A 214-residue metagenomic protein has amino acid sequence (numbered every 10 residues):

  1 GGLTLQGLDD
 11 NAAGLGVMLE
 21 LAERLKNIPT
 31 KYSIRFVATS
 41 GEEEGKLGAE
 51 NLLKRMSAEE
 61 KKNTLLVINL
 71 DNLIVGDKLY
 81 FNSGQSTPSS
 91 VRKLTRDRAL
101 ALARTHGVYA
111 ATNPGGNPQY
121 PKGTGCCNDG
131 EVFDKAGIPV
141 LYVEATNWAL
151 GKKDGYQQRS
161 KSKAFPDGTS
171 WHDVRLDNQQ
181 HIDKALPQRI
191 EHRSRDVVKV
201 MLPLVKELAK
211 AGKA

Functional and structural regions predicted by a protein language model:
G1, T64, I68, F165-S170: Short coil-to-beta-strand
G1, V75-L79, K153, W171: Short acidic/His/Gly/Ser-rich catalytic and metal-binding motifs that mark active-site loops of diverse hydrolases
G1-K46, M201: Alpha-helical metal-binding/catalytic segments enriched in His/Glu/Asp
G2-N11, R24, A38-T39, L79-S90 (+2 more regions): Second-shell loop/turn segments in exported
L15-E23, E50, K54, D97 (+3 more regions): Solvent-exposed, polar/charged alpha-helical surfaces in well-ordered, non-transmembrane soluble domains, broadly
K26, S57, A209: Hydrophobic/aromatic-lined pockets within catalytic cores
P29, T39-Y142, N147-W148: Metal-dependent peptidase/peptidase-like ectodomains
L150-A214: His/Asp/Glu-rich mid-to-C-terminal helical/loop segments that flank catalytic regions of hydrolases
